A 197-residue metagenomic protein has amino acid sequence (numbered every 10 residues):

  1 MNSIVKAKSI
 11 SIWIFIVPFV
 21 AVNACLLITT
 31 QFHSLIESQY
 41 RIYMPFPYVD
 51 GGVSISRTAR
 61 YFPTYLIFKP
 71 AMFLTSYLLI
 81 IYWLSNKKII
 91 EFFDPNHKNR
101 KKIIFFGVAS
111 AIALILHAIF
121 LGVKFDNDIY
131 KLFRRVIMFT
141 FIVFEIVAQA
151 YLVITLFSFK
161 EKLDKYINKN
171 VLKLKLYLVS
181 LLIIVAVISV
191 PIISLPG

Functional and structural regions predicted by a protein language model:
N2-V22, K101, I167-V179: Alpha-helical transmembrane segments and their helix-start/interface "positive-inside/aromatic belt" motifs in integral
P18-Q39, V190-I193: Alpha-helical transmembrane segments of multi-pass membrane proteins
T29-V49, F92-P95, L163-K165, G197: Interhelical loop segments of eukaryotic multi-pass membrane proteins
D50-T75: Interfacial helix-start motif at the membrane-water boundary
L79-A109: Cytoplasmic juxtamembrane regions at transmembrane-helix boundaries
E91, I119-D128, V190-G197: Juxtamembrane "helix-exit" motif on the non-cytosolic side of transmembrane helices
S110-N168: Membrane-proximal helix-loop-helix units in multi-pass membrane proteins
Y151-G197: Terminal transmembrane helical module of multi-pass membrane proteins
